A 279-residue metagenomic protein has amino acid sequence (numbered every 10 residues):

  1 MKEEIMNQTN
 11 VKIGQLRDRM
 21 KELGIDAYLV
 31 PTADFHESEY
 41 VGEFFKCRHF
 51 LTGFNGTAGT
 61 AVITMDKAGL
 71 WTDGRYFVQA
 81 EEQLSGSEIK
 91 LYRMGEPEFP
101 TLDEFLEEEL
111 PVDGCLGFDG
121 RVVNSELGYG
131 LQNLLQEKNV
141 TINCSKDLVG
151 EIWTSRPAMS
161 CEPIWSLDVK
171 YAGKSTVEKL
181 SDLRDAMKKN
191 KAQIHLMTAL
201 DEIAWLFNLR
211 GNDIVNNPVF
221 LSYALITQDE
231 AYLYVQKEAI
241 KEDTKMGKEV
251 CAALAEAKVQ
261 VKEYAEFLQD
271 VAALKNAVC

Functional and structural regions predicted by a protein language model:
K2-L110, V123, L127-A273: N-terminal accessory/capping or targeting/presequence segment of soluble
G114-R121, C279: Acidic beta-strand-to-loop metal/phosphate-binding motif
